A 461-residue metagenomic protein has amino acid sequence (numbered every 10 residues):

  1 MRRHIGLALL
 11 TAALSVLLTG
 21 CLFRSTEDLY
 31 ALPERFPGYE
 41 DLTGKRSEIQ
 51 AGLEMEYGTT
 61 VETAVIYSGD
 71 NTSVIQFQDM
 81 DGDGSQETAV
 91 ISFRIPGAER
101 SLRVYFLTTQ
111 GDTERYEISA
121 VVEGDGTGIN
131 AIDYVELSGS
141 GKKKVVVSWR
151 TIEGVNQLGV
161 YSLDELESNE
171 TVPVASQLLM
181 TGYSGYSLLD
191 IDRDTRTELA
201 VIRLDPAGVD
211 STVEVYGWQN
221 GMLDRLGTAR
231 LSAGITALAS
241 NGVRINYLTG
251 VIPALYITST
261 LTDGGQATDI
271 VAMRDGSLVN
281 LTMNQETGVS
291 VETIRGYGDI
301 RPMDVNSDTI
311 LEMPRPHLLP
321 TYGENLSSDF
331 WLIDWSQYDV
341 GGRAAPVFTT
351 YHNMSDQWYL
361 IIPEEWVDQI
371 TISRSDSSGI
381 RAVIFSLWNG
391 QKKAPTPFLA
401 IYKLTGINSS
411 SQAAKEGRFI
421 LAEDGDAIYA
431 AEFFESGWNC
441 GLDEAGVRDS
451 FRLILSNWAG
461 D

Functional and structural regions predicted by a protein language model:
M1-R2, V243: Short, intrinsically disordered low-complexity segments
R2-T26: Sec-dependent N-terminal signal peptides of Gram-positive bacterial secreted proteins and lipoproteins
G20-S378, A382-L387, A394, G406-E435 (+1 more regions): Beta-propeller-forming repeat regions
A394-F398, Y402: Trp/Gly-enriched beta-strand surface patches
N439-D443: Short, exposed beta-strand-loop hairpins at the edges of beta-sheets in extracellular/periplasmic proteins
